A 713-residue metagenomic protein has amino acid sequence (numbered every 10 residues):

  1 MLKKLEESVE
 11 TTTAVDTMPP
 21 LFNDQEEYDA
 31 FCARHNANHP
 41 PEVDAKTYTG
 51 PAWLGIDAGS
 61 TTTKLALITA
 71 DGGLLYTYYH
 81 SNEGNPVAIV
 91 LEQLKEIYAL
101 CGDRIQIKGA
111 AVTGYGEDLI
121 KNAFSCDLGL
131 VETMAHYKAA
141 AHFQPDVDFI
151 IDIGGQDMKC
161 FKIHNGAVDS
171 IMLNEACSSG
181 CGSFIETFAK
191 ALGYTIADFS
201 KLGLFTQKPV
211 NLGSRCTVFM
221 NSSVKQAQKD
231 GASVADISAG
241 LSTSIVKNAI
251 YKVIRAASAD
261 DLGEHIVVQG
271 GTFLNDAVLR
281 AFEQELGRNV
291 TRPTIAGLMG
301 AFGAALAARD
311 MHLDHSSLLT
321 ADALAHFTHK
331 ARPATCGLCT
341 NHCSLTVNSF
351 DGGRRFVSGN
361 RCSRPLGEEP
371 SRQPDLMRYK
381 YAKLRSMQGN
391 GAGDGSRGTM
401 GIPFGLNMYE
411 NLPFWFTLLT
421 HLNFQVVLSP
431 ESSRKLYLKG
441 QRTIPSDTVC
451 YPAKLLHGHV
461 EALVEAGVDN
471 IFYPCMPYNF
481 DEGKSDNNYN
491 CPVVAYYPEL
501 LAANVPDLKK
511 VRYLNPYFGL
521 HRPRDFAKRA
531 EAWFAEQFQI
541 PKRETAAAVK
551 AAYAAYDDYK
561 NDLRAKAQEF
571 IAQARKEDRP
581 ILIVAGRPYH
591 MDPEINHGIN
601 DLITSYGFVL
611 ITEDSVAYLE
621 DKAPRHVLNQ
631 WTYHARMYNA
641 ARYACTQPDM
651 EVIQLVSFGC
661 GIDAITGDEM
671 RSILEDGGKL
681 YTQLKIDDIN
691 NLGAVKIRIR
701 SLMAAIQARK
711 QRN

Functional and structural regions predicted by a protein language model:
M1, T113-G116, S244, A257-E283 (+3 more regions): Glycine-rich phosphate-binding loops at beta-strand->alpha-helix junctions
M1, Y76-N82, L128-I196, R292-I295 (+3 more regions): Glycine-rich phosphate-binding loop of actin/hexokinase-like ATP-binding domains
M1-T12, T17, K138, G182-T187 (+2 more regions): Glycine-rich phosphate-binding/hydrolytic loop that grips phosphoryl groups
F31-E42, G240-D261: Phosphate/ATP-binding catalytic cores across multiple sugar-kinase/actin-like superfamilies, primarily ASKHA
I56-E96, I171, E175-C177: Short glycine-rich, Thr/Ser-proximal phosphate-binding strand/loop in the N-terminal lobe of ATP-dependent enzymes
Y79, C101-T133, K162, D169: Short beta-strand-loop/turn "lid" adjacent to the catalytic site in phosphate-handling enzymes
C177-I185, L192, I295, H312-N713: An N-terminal assembly and electron-transfer interface module characteristic of large anaerobic redox and radical
S222-Y251: Adenine-nucleotide phosphate-binding core of ATP-dependent small-molecule kinases
